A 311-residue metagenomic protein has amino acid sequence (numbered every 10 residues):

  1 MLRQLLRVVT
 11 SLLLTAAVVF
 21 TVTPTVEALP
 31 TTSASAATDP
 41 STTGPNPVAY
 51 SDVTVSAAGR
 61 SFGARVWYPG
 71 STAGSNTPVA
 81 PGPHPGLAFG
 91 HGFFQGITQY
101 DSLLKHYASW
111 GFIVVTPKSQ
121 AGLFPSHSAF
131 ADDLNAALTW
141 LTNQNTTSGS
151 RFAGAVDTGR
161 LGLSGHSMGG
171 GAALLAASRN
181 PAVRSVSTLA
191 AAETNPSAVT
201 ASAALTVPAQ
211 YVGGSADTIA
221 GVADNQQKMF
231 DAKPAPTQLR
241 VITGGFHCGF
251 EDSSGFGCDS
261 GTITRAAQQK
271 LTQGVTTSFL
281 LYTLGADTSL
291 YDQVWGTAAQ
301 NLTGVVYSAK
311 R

Functional and structural regions predicted by a protein language model:
M1-T32: Secretory targeting and sorting signals
A34-G82: N-terminal cap/lid segment of alpha/beta-hydrolase-fold proteins
A73-P83, S128-G171, S289: Gly/Ser-rich "nucleophile elbow"/oxyanion-hole loop immediately N-terminal to the catalytic nucleophile in hydrolases
A73-S126, T218-G221: Short substrate-entry loop that stabilizes the transition state in hydrolases
A172-A176: Hydrolases whose catalytic domains are alpha/beta-hydrolase-1, hotdog thioesterase, or metallo-beta-lactamase-like
A182-E193: A conserved short beta-strand
A204-Q273, Y282: Active-site-adjacent alpha-helix of alpha/beta-hydrolase-fold enzymes
D259-R311: Catalytic active-site module of serine/aspartate enzymes centered on a nucleophile-bearing elbow/loop
